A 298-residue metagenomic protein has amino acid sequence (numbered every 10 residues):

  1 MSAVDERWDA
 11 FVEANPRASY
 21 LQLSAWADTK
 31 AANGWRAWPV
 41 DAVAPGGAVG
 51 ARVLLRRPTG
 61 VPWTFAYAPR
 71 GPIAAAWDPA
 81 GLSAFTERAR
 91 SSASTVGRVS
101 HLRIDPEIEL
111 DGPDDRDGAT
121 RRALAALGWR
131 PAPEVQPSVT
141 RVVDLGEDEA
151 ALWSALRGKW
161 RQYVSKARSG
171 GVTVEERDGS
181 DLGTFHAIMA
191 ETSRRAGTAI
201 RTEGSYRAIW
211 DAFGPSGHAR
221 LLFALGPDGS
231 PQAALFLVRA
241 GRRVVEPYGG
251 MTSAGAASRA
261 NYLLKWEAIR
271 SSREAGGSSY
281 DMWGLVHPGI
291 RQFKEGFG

Functional and structural regions predicted by a protein language model:
S2-P45, V49-P62, P106-P113, R122-A257: A conserved beta-strand-loop-helix scaffold within acyl/acetyltransferase catalytic domains
V61-P133, G241-F297: Acyl-donor binding region in acyl/amide transferases
